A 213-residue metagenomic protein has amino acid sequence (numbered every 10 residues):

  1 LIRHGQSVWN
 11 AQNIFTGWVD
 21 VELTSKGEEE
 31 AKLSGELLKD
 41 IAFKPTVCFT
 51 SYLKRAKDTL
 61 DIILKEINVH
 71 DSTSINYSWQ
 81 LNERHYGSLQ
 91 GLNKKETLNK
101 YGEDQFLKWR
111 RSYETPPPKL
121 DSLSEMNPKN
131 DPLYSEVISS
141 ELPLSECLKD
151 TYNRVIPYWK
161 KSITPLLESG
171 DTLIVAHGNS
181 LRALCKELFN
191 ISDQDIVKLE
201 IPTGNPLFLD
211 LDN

Functional and structural regions predicted by a protein language model:
I2-T73, Y77, L98-G102, P143-V155 (+1 more regions): Active-site-proximal alpha-helix that buttresses catalytic centers in soluble enzyme cores
V8, R55-K57, E83-R84, S180-R182: Short, active-site-adjacent cap segments at secondary-structure transitions
I14-G17, I62-K65, Q90-N93, E187-I191: Short, glycine/charged-enriched secondary-structure capping and boundary segments
D20, E28, Y86-K94, I196 (+1 more regions): Short capping/connector residues at structural and topological boundaries
T50-L53, Q80, R111, G170-N179: Short, well-ordered beta-to-alpha junction loops that form the rim of enzyme active sites and present histidine/acidic
K57-D58, K65, L142, K149-N213: Active-site-adjacent alpha-helix immediately C-terminal to a catalytic or transition-state-stabilizing loop
E66-R154, E200: Phosphate-handling substructures
